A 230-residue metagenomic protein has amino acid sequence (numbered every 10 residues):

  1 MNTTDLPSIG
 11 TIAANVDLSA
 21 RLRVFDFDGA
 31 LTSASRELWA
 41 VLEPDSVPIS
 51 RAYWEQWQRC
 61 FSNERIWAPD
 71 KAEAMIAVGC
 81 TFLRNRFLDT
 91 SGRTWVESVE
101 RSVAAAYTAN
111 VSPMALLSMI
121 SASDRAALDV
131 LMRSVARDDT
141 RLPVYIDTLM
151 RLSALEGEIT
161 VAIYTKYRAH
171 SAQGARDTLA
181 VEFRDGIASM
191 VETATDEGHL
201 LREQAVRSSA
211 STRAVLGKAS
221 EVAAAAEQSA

Functional and structural regions predicted by a protein language model:
M1-P7: N-terminal acidic, proline/glycine-rich, low-complexity intrinsically disordered segments
L6, A13, D17-S19, R23-A30 (+3 more regions): Long, amphipathic alpha-helical coupling/dimerization segments that relay conformational signals between
W39-D45, R51-T90: Structured interaction and signal-relay segments at domain junctions
P44, R93, L117, S121 (+2 more regions): Alpha-helix N-cap/helix-start motif at coil-to-helix transitions, marked by capping-box chemistry
S46-S50, W54, I120-A127, G198: Hydrophobic faces of stable alpha-helices that mediate helix-helix packing
S62-A68, M132-A136, T165, V206 (+1 more regions): Short, flexible helix-adjacent loops and helix caps
V161, T165-A230: Long cytosolic alpha-helical coiled-coil signaling stalks of chemosensory transducers
